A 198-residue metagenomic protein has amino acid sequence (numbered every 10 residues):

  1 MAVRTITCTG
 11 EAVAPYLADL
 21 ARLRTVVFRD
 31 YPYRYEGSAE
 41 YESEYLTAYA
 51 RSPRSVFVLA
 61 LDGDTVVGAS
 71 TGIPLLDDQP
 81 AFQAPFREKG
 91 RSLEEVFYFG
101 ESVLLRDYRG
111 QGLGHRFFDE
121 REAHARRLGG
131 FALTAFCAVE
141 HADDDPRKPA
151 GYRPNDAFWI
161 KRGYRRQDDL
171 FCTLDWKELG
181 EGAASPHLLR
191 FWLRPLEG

Functional and structural regions predicted by a protein language model:
V3-L20: A short beta-loop-alpha structural element at the N-terminal edge of CoA-dependent acyl/N-acetyltransferase catalytic
R22-G37: Helix-loop element at the rim of GNAT/NAT acetyltransferase active sites that forms part of the acceptor-substrate
Y33-V58, D62, T71: Active-site rim helix/loop that mediates acceptor-substrate recognition in acyltransferases
A69-S102, P146-R147, L170-A184: Conserved acyl-donor/pantetheine-binding loop and adjacent beta-alpha core of acyl/acetyltransferases and related
V96-F99, F118, A125-G151: Conserved GNAT acetyl-CoA-binding A-motif
E101-L104, G110-R126: Conserved acetyl-CoA-binding loop-helix of GNAT-fold acetyltransferases
G151-A157, R162-R165, C172-G198: C-terminal "cap" of GNAT-fold acetyltransferases
